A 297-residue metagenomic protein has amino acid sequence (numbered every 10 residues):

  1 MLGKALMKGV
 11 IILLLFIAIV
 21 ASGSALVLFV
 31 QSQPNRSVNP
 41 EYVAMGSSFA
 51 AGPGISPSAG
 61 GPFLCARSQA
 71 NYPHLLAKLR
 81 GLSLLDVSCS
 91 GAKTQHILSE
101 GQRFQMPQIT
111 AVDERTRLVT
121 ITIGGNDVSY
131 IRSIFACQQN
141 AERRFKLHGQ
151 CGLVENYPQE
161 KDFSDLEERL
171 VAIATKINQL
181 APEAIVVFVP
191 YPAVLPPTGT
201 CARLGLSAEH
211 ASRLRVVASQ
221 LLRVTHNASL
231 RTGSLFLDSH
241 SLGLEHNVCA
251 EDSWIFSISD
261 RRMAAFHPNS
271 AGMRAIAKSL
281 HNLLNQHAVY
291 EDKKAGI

Functional and structural regions predicted by a protein language model:
M1-I19: N-terminal Sec-pathway targeting helices
F29-S90, I109-T110, Q138-E142: Serine-esterase "nucleophile elbow" of acetyl-processing enzymes
E41-A44, A50, L84-S88, R117-T122 (+3 more regions): Structural recognition of the beta-strand scaffold that forms the well-ordered cores of secreted hydrolase catalytic
S48-A51, C89-Q95, G125-Y130, P192-P196 (+1 more regions): Solvent-exposed loop/turn segments at secondary-structure junctions within structured extracellular/periplasmic domains
A51, R132-S164, A193-A218: Serine-dependent acyl-ester chemistry module
L75-L84, E168-V187, Q220-D238: A structural motif corresponding to the C-terminal end of an alpha-helix and its immediate exit/capping segment
L98-R115: Short, well-structured alpha-helical segments in soluble
P192-I297: Catalytic His-Asp segment of secreted/periplasmic serine-dependent ester chemistry enzymes
